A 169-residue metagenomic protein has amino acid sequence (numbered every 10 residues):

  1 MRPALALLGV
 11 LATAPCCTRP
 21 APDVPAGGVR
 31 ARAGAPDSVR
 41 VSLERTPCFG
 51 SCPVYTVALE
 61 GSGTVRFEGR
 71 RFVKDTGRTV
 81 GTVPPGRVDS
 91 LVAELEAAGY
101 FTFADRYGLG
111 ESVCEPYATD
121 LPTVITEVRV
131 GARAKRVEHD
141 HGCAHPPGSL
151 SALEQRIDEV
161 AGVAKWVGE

Functional and structural regions predicted by a protein language model:
P3-L5, C17-F49, Y55, R87 (+2 more regions): Short, well-ordered, aromatic-rich surface patches in folded extracellular/luminal domains
A6-A14: Bacterial N-terminal signal peptides
C48-G50, F72-V73: Short, catalytically relevant binding-site loops at active-site mouths
P53-R70, D120-P122: A short, structured beta-strand/loop element
V54-T56, R78-T82, R136: Well-ordered beta-strand positions in beta-sheet-rich domains
V65-K74, D158-K165: A short, surface-exposed interaction/processing loop segment used at functional sites
F67-A104: A short-motif feature that recognizes glycine-rich, charge-decorated loops that bind or process nucleotide phosphates
